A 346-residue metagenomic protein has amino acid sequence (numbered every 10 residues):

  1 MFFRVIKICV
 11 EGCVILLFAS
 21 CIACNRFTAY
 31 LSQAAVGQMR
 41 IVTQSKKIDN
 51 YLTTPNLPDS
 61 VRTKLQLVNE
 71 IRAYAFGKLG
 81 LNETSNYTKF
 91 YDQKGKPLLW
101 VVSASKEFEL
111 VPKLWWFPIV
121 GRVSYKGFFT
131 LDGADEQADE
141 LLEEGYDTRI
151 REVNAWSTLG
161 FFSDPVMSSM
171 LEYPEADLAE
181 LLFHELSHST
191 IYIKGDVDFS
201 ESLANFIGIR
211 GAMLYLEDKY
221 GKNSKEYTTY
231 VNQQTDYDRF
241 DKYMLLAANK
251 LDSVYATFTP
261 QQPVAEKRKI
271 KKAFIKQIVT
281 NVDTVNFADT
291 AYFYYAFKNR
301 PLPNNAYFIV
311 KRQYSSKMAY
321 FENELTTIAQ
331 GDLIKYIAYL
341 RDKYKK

Functional and structural regions predicted by a protein language model:
M1-V14: N-terminal Sec-pathway targeting helices
E11-C13, F18-K94, F287, A291-Y292 (+1 more regions): N-terminal low-structure segments adjacent to metalloprotease catalytic domains across cellular compartments
F27-A34, Q38-D49, A176, E201 (+1 more regions): Metalloprotease/metallohydrolase-associated module, dominated by Zn2+-dependent proteases
I41, T54, V61-V68, G127-A134 (+5 more regions): Solvent-exposed, acidic/flexible segments
V42-L57, L114-V123, T190, R300-P303 (+1 more regions): Acidic/histidine-rich, surface-exposed loop or edge segments in extracytoplasmic proteins
D59, T63-Q66, A73, D135 (+12 more regions): Solvent-exposed, polar/charged alpha-helical surfaces in well-ordered, non-transmembrane soluble domains, broadly
E70-Q233, Y237, N249: Acidic/His-rich structured neighborhood in mature extracellular/periplasmic domains
L245-K346: Pan-zinc metallopeptidase signature
